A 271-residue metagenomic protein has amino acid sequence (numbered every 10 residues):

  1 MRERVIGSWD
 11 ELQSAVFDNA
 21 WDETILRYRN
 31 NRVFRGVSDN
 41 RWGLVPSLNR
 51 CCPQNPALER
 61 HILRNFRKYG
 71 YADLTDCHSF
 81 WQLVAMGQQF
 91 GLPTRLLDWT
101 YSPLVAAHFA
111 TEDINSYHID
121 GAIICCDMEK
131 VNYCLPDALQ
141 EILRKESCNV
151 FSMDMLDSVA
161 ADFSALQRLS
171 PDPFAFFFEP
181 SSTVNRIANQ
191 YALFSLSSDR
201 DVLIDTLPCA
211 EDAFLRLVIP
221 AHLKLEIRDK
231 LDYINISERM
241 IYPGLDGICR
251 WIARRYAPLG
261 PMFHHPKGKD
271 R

Functional and structural regions predicted by a protein language model:
M1-R271: Catalytic-core elements of nucleic-acid end-processing and repair enzymes
